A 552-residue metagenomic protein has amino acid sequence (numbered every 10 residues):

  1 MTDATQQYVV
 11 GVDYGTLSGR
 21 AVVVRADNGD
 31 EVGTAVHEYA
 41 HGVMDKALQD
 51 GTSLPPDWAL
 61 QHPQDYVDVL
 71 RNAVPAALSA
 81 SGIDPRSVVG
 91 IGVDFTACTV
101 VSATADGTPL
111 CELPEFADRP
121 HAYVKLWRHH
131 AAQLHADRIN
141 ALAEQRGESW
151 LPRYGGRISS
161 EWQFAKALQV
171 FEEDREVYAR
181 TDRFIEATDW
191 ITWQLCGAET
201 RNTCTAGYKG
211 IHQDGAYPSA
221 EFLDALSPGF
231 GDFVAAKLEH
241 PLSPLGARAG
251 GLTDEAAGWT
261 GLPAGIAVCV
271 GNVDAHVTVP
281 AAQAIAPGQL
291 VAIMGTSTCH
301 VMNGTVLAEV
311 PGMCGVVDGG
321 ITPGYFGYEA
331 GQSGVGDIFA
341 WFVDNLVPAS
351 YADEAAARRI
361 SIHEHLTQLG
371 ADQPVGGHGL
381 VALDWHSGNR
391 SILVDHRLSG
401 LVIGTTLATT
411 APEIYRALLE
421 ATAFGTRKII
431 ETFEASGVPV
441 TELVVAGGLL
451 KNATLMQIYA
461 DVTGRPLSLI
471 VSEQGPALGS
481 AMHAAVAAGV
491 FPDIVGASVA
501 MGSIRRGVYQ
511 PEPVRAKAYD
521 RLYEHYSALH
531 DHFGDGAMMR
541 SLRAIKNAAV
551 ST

Functional and structural regions predicted by a protein language model:
M1-D45, V89-N140, E176, A198 (+4 more regions): Glycine/Thr-rich phosphate-binding loops that ligate phosphate moieties of nucleotide and other phosphorylated ligands
M1-T5, T253-L262, N272-Q289: Conserved phosphate-binding catalytic cores of ATP/NTP-utilizing and phosphoryl-transfer enzymes
Y14-T16, A103, A141, Q145-N272 (+3 more regions): Gly/Ser/Thr-rich active-site cleft segment
V36-I83, L126: N-terminal phosphate-binding loop and adjacent alpha-helix
P55-L60, Q133-I158, G288-V291, V486-V499: A polyampholytic, Gly/Pro-enriched intrinsically disordered region
V67-P75, F164-A167, V273-V277, V335 (+3 more regions): Short, hydrophobic/amphipathic alpha-helical packing segments that form internal helix faces or helix-helix interfaces
L70-V89, D174-V177, F222-A235, G258-T260 (+1 more regions): Phosphate/pyrophosphate-binding loops at sites that engage ATP/ADP/AMP, CoA/4′-phosphopantetheine, polyphosphate
N202-K209, V270-G271, H276-M294, T298 (+1 more regions): Conserved phosphate/anionic-ligand binding catalytic regions in large, soluble enzymes, centered on
